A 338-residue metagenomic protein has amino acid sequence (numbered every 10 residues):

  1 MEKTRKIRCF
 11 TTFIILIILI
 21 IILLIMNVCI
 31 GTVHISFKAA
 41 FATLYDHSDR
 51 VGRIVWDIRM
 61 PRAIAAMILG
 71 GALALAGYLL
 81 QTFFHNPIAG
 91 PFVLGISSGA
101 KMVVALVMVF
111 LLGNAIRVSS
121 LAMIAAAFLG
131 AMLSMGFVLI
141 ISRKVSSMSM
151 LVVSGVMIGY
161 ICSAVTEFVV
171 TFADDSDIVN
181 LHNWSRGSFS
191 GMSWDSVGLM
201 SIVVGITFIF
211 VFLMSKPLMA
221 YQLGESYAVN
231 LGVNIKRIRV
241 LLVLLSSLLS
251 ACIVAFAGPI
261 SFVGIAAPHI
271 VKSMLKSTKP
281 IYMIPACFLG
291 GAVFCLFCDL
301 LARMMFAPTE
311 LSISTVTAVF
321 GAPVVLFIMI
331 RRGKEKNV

Functional and structural regions predicted by a protein language model:
M1-V338: Alpha-helical transmembrane segments in inner-membrane proteins
